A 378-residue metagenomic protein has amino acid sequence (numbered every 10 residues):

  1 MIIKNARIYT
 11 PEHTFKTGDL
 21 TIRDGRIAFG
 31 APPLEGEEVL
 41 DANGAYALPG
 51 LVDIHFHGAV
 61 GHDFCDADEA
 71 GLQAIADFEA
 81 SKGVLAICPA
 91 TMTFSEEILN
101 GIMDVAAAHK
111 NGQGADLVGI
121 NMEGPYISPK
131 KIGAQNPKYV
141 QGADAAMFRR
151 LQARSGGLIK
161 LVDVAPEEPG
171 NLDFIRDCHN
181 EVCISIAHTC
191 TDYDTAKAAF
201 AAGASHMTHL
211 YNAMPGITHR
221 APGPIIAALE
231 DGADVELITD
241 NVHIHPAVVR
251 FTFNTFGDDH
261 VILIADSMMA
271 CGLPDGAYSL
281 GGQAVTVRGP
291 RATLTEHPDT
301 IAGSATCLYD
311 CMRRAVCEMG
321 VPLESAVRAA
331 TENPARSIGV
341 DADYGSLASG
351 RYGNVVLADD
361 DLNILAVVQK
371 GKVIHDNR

Functional and structural regions predicted by a protein language model:
M1-L48: Histidine-rich, glycine-flanked metal-binding segment
A6, R336, S346-R378: C-terminal cap of metal-dependent C-N hydrolases
G44, M122, C178, M207 (+2 more regions): Conserved, mostly hydrophobic/aromatic
Y46, I54, F64-D116, K138-R154 (+1 more regions): Alpha-helical scaffold segments that flank or form the walls of functional sites
H57, Q73-I102, A115-S128, S155-E167 (+4 more regions): Divalent metal-dependent hydrolysis catalytic cores, especially in the metallo-beta-lactamase
D77-C88, S128-G156, F200-L210, A221-D234 (+1 more regions): Active-site gating loops and adjacent loop-to-helix segments of metal-dependent hydrolytic enzymes
A153-L273: Active-site core of metal-dependent hydrolases
P224-V235, F253-A265, C271-R351, V355-L357: His/Asp/Glu-enriched, well-ordered alpha-helical/loop segment that forms or immediately abuts the divalent-metal
